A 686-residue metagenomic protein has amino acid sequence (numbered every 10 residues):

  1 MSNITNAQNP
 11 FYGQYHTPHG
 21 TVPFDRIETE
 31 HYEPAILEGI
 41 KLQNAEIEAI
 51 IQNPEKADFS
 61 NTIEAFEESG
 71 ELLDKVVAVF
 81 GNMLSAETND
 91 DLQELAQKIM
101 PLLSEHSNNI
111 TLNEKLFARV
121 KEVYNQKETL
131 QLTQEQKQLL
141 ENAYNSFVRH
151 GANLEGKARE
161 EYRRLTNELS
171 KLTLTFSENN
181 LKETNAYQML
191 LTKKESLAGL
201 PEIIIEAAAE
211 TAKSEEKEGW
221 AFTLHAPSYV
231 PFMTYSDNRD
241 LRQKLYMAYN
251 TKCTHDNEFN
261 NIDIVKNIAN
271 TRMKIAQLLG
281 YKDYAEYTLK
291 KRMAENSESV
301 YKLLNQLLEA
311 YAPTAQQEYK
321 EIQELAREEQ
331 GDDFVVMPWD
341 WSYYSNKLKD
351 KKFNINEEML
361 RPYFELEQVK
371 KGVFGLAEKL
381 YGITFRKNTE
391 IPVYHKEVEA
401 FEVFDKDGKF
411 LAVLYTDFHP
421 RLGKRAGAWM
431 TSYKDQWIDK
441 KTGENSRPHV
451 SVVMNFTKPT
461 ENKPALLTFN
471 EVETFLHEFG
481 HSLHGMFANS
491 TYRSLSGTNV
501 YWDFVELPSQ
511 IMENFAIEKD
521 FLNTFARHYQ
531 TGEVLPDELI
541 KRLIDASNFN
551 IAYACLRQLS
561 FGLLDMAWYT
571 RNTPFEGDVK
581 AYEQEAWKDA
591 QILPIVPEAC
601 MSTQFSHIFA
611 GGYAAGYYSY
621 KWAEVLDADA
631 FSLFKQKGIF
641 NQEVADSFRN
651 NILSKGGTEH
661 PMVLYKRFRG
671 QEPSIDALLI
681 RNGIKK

Functional and structural regions predicted by a protein language model:
N3-P201, E206, A221, F634: N-terminal helix-rich structural modules
I4-H31, E38, G219-A221, Q368 (+8 more regions): C-terminal, non-catalytic "cap/extension" segments appended to globular domains
H16-H31, F80-I99, E122-R164, T223-D263 (+6 more regions): Short His/Asp/Glu-rich catalytic/ion-coordination signatures at enzyme active sites or charged loops
K41, A45, A49-K56, L72-N89 (+24 more regions): Intrinsically disordered or highly flexible coil/loop and linker segments, enriched in small and charged/polar residues
L72-N82, E141, N145, M247 (+3 more regions): Short, hydrophobic/amphipathic alpha-helical patches that form generic packing surfaces within helical domains
E135, L139, R163, E168-K171 (+8 more regions): Active-site-proximal, well-structured secondary-structure segments within enzyme catalytic domains
N261-M273, H449-V452, S490, K655-G657: Short, hydrophobic/aliphatic alpha-helical segments
T457-L476: Short pre-active-site segment immediately N-terminal to the catalytic Zn-binding motif
